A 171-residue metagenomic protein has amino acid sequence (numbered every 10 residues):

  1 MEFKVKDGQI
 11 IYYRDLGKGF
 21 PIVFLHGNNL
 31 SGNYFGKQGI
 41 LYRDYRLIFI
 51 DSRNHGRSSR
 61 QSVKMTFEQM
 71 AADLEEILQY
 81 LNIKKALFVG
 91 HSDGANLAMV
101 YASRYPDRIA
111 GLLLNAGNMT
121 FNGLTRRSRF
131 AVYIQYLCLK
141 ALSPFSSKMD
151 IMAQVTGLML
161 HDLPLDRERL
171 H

Functional and structural regions predicted by a protein language model:
M1-I10: N-terminal cap/lid segment of alpha/beta-hydrolase-fold proteins
Q9-S59: Conserved HGGG/HGGXW glycine-rich cap/lid loop of the alpha/beta-hydrolase fold
P21, R46, K84-L87, R108-G111: Structural signature of beta-strand start/N-cap positions in the alpha/beta core of ABC transporter nucleotide-binding
I48-V89: Active-site loop/oxyanion-hole signature of alpha/beta-hydrolase fold enzymes
G90, G94, A98: Gly/Ala-rich beta-loop-alpha elbow adjacent to hydrolase catalytic centers
S103-R104, A110-S143: Flexible "cap/lid" loop of the alpha/beta hydrolase fold
G123-T125, S143-H171: Conserved alpha/beta-hydrolase catalytic His-Asp/Glu region
